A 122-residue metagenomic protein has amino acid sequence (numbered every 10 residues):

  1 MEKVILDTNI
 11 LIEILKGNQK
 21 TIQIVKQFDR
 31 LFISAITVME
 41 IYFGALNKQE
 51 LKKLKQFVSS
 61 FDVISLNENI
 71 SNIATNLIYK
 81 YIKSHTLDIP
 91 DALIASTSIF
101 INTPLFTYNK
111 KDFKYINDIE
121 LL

Functional and structural regions predicted by a protein language model:
M1-I33, F43-Q56: Short, well-structured N-terminal submotif of metal-dependent ribonuclease cores
V4, R30-F32, S60-S65, P104: Short loop->beta-strand "edge-of-pocket" segments that line small-molecule binding or catalytic clefts across diverse
L6-N9, I33-S34, L87-D88, N109 (+1 more regions): Histidine- and aromatic-rich ligand-binding microenvironments
L11, V38-I41, S71, F113: A generic structural signal for short hydrophobic patches within well-formed alpha-helices
K16-G17, V63, D118: Short, conserved catalytic or interaction motifs in soluble domains
I22-V25, K111-D118: Short loop/helix-cap segments at secondary-structure boundaries that form the rim of catalytic
M39-Y42, K55-V58, T75: Amphipathic alpha-helical segments within well-ordered protein domains
V63-K111: Active-site neighborhoods of divalent-metal-dependent phosphate/nucleic-acid chemistry enzymes
